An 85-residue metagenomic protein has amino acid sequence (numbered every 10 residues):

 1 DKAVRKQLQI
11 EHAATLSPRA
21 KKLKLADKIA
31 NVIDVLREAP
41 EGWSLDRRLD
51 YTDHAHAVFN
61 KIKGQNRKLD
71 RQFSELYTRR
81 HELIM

Functional and structural regions predicted by a protein language model:
D1-M85: Active-site helical microenvironments for divalent-metal-assisted chemistry
